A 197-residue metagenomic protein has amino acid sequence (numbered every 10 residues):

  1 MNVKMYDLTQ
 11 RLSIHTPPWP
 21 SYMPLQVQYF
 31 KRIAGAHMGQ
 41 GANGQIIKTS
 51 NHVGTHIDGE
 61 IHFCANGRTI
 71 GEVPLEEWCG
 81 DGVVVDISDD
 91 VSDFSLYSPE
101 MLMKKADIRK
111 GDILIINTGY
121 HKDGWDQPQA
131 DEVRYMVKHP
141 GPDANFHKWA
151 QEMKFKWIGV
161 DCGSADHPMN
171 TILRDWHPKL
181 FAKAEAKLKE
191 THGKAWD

Functional and structural regions predicted by a protein language model:
M1-D197: Active-/binding-site microenvironments in catalytic and ligand-binding cores
